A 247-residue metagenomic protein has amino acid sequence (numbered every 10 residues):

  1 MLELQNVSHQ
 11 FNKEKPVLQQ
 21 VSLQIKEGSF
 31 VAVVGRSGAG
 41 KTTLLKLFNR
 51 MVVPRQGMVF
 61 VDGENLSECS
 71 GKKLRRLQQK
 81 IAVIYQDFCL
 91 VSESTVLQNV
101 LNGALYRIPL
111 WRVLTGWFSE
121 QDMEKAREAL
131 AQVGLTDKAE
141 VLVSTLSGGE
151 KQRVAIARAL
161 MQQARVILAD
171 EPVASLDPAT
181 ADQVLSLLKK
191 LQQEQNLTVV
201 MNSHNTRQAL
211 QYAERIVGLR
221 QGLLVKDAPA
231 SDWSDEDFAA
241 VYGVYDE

Functional and structural regions predicted by a protein language model:
N49: Helix-to-loop junction immediately C-terminal to a conserved catalytic motif
M58-R76, S119, A230: ABC ATPase NBD Q-loop/coupling interface
V113-D137: Conserved ABC ATPase "signature" region
L142-L146, E150: Conserved ABC ATPase signature
I167-D170: Catalytic Walker B motif of ABC-type/P-loop ATPase nucleotide-binding domains
P178-T180: Helix N-cap at the start of a conserved alpha-helix in ABC-type nucleotide-binding domains
S203-H204: H-loop/switch region of ABC-family ATPase nucleotide-binding domains
